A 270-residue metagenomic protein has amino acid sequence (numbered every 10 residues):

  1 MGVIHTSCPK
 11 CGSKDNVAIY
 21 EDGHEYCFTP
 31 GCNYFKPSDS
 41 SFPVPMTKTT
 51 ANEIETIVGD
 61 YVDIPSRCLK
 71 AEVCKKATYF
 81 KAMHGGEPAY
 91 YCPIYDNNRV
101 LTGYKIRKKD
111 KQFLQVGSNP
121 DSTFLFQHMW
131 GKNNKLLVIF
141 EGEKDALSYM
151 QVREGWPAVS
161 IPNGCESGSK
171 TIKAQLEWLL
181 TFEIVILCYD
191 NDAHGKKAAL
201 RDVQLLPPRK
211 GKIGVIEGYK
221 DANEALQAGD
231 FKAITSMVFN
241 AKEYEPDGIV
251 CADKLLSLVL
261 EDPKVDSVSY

Functional and structural regions predicted by a protein language model:
M1-D39, G168-V215, L226: Modules that initiate DNA replication and primer synthesis
M1-K14, E25-T102, D121-T123, H128-N133 (+3 more regions): TOPRIM metal-binding catalytic domain and adjacent DNA-binding surface shared by DnaG-type primases
H84-E183, A199: Phosphate-handling DNA/RNA-contact segment within nucleic-acid enzymes
Y90, K173-L180, D221-M237: Short, surface-exposed amphipathic charged segments that create phosphate/polyanion-binding patches used for binding
L101, K105-K108, F182-K196, M237-P246: Short, basic, helix/turn surface patches
N163, G211-D221: A generic structural motif
V265-Y270: N-terminal pre-P-loop "Q-motif" helix
